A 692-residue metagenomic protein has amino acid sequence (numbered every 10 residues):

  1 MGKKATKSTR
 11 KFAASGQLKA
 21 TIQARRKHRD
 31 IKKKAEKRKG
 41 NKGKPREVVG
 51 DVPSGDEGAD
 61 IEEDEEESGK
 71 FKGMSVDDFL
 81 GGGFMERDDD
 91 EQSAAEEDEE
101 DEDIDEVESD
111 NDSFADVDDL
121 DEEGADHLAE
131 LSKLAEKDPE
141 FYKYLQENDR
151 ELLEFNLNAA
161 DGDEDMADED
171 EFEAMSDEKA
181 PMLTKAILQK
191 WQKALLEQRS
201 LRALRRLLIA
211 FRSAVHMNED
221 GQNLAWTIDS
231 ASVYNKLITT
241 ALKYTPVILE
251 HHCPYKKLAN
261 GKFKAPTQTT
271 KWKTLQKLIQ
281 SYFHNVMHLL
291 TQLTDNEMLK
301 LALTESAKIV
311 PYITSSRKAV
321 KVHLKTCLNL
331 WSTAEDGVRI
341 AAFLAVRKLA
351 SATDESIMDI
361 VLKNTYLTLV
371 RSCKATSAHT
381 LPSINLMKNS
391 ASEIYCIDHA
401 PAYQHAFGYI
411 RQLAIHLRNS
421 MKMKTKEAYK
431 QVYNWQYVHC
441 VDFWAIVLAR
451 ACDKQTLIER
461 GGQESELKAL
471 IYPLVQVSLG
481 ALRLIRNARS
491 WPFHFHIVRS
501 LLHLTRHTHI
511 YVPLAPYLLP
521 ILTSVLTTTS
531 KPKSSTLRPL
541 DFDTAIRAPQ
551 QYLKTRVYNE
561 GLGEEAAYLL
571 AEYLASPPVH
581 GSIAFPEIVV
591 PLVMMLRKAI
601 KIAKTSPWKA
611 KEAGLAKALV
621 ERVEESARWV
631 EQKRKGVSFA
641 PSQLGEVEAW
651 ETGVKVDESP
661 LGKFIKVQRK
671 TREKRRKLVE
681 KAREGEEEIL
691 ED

Functional and structural regions predicted by a protein language model:
M1-C396, A400-P492, L504-D692: Charge-rich, low-complexity intrinsically disordered regions
